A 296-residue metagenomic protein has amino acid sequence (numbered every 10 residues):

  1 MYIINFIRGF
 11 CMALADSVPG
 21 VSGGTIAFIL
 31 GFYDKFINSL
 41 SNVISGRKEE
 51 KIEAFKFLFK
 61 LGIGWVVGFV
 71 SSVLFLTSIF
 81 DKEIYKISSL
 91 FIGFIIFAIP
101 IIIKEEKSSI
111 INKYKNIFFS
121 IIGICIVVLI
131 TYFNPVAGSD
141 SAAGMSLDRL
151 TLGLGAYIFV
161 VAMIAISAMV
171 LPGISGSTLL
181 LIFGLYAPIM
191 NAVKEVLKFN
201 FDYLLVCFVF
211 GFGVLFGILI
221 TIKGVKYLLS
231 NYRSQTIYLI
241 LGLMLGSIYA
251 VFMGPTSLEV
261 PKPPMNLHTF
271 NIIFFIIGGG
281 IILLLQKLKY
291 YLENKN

Functional and structural regions predicted by a protein language model:
M1-F6, C11-S17, T25-F32, I37-L58 (+1 more regions): N-terminal topogenic module of multi-pass integral membrane proteins
Y2-C11, I52-S167, L205, V209-N296: Juxtamembrane transmembrane-helix boundary motif
G9-V21, M163-S177: Transmembrane alpha-helix interface/packing and boundary motifs in multi-pass membrane proteins, characterized by
D16, T25-S45, A168, S177-F201: Interfacial segments of multi-pass membrane proteins
S22-I26, L129, T178-L179, L284: Generic hydrophobic alpha-helical membrane-span motif
I29, F94-A98, G176-Y186, G242-S247: Pore- and pathway-forming membrane helices of multi-pass small-molecule/ion transporters and channels
D34, L40, I44-K48, P100 (+4 more regions): Structural signal for hydrophobic packing residues in well-ordered secondary-structure cores of soluble enzyme domains
